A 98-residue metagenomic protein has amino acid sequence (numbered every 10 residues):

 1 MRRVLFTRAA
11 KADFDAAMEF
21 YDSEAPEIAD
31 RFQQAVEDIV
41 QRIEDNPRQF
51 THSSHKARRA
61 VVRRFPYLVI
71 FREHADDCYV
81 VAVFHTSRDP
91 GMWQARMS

Functional and structural regions predicted by a protein language model:
M1-Q33: Arg/Lys-rich, positively charged N-terminal/basic patches that mediate binding to nucleic acids
R8, A35, R88-P90: Short linear/disordered segments characteristic of secreted peptide precursors and small low-complexity proteins
D30-R31, T51-S53, M92: Short, hydrophobic secondary-structure boundary micro-motifs
V40-E44: Short proline/glycine- and basic residue-enriched helix-capping loop/turn segments at helix->loop/beta transitions
D45-C78: Basic/aromatic recognition patch in beta-strand/loop cores that engages polyanionic ligands
L68, R72-S98: Enriched for short, Lys/Arg-rich terminal
